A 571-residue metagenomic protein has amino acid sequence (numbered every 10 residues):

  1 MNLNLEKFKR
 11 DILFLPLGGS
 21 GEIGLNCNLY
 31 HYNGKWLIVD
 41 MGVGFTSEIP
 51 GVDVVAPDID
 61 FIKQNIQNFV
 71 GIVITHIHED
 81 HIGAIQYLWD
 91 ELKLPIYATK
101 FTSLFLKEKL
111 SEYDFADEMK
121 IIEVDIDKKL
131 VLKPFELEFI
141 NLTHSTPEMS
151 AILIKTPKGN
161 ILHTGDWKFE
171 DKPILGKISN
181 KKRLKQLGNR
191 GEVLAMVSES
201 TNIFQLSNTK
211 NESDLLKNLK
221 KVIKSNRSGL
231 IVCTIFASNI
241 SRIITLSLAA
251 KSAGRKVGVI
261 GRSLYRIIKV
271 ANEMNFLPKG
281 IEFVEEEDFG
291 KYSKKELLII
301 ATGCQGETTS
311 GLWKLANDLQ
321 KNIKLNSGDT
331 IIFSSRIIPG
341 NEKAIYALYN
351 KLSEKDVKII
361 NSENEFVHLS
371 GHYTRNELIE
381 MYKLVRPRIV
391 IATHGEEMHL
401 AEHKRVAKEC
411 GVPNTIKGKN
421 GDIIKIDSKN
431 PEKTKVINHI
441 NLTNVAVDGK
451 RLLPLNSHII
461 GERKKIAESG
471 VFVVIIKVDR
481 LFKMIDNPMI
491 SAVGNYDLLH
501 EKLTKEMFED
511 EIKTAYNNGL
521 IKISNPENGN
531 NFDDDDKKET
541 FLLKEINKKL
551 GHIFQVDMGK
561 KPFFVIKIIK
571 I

Functional and structural regions predicted by a protein language model:
N2-V73, H78-K291, S310-K324, K343-I345: His/Asp/Glu-rich metal-coordinating catalytic cores of metallo-dependent phosphodiesterases/hydrolases acting on
F14-P16, I121-E123, A195-V197, I331 (+3 more regions): Conserved beta-strand scaffold positions in the cores of enzyme catalytic domains, especially in NTP/NDP-utilizing
P95, I391, V565-I568: Short glycine-rich phosphate-binding loop at a beta-alpha junction
L110, A407, F554: Conserved hydrophobic residues forming the short capping helix/wall of the S-adenosyl-L-methionine
D125, K419-N420, K560-F564: Short Gly/Ser/Thr- and Asp/Glu-enriched loop/turn motifs at secondary-structure junctions
A195, I260-G261, S362, T393 (+2 more regions): Flexible, glycine/charged-enriched surface loops at secondary-structure junctions
F204-S334, I338-E363, V367-F532, L543: Hard-cation-handling environments
D535, E539-I571: C-terminal tails and terminal domains of large nucleic-acid-associated and other macromolecular-machine proteins
